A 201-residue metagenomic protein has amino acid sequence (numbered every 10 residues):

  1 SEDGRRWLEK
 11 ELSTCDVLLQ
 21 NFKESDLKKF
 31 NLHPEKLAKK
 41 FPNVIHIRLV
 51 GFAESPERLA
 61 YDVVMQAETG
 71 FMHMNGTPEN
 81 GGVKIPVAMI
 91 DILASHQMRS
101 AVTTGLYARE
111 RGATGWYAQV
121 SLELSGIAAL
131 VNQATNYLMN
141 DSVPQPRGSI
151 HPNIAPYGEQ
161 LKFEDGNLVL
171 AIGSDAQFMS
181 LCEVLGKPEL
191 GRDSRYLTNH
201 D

Functional and structural regions predicted by a protein language model:
S1-K28: Rossmann-like NAD(P)-binding element
E9-L12, T103, F178-C182: Non-transmembrane alpha-helical segments in soluble domains of secreted/periplasmic/extracellular proteins
T14, D26-L168, I172: Active-site-adjacent "lid/gating" segments in soluble enzymes
K23, P34, F178: Generic structural marker for isolated residues within well-ordered, non-membrane alpha-helices of soluble domains
P156-D201: Aromatic-enriched alpha-helical interface/lid elements that frame and gate functional surfaces
